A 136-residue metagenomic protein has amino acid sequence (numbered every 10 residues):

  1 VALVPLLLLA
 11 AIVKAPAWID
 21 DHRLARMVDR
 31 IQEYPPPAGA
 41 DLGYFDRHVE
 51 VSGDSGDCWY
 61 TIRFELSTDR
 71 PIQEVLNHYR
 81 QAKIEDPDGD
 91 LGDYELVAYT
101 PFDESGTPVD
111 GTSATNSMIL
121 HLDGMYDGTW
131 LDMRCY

Functional and structural regions predicted by a protein language model:
V1-W59, S67-Y136: An acidic-aromatic pocket/loop used at catalytic or ligand-binding sites
R63: Acyl-group handling in specialized metabolite and lipid biosynthesis
